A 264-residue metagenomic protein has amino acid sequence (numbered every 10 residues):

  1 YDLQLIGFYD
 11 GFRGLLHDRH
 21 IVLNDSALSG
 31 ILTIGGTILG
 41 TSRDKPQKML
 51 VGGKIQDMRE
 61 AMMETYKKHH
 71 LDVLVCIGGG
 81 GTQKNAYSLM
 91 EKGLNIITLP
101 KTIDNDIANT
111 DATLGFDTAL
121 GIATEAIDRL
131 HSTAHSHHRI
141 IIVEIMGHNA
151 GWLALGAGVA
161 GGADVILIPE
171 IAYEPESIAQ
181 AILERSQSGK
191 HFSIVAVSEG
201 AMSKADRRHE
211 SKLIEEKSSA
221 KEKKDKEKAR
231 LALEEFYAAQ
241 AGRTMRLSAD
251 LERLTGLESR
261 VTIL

Functional and structural regions predicted by a protein language model:
Y1-R19: N-terminal phosphate-binding or glycine-rich loops at protein starts, especially the Walker A/P-loop of NTPases
D10, G79, K101, E199: Cofactor-binding loop segments of dinucleotide-utilizing enzymes, especially the Rossmann-like FAD- and NAD(P)+-binding
F12-L15, P46, I103-I107, Y173-P175 (+1 more regions): Short gly/pro/ser/thr-enriched loop/turn and capping motifs at secondary-structure boundaries
H17-C76, L114-A126: Glycine-rich oxoanion-binding loops at beta->alpha junctions
T65, V73-G78, A86-S88, N95 (+2 more regions): Accessory alpha-helical/coil subdomains and C-terminal extensions that flank or cap enzyme catalytic cores
L99-A112, H135-S136, A160-G161: Acidic/polar active-site rim loop that often engages polyanionic ligands
